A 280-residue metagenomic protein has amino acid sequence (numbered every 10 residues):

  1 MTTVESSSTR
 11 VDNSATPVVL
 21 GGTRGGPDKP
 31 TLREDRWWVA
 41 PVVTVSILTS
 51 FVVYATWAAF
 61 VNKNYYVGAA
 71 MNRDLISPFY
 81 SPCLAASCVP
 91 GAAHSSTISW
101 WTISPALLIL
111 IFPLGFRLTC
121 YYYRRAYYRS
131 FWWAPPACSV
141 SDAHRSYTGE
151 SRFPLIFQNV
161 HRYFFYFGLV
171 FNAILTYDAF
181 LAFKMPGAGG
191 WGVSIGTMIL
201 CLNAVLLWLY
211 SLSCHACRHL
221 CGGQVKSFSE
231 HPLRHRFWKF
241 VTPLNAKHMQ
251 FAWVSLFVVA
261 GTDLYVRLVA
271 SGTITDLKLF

Functional and structural regions predicted by a protein language model:
T2-F280: Membrane-embedded alpha-helical bundles that constitute the cytochrome b-like, heme-associated redox core of multi-pass
